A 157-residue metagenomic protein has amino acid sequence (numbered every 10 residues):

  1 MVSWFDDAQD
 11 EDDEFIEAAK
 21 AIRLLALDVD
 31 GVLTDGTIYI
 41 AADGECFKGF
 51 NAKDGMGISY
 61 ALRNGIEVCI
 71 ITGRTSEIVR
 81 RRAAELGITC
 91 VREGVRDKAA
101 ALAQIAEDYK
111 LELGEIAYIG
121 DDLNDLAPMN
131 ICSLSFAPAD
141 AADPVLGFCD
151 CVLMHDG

Functional and structural regions predicted by a protein language model:
M1-L27: Non-catalytic pre-domain segments flanking phosphatase-related domains
S3-W4, Q9, E45-K48, E93-G94: Short, flexible loop segments at the rims of nucleotide/cofactor-binding pockets, characterized by
A8-D12, D54, K98, D122: Amphipathic coiled-coil/heptad-repeat helices and related helical stalk/stem segments that mediate oligomerization
K20-T37, M129: Asp-based phosphoryl-transfer active-site loop
A21-R23, I66, G114-E115: Short coil/turn segments at beta-strand junctions that form active-site/ligand-binding loops
L33-R63: A positional/architectural concept
G44-N51, I78, E85-L86, C90-R92 (+1 more regions): Mg2+-dependent phosphoryl-transfer enzymes with acidic/Ser/Thr/Gly-rich catalytic loops
I58-R82, E93, M129: Substrate-recognition element of Asp-dependent hydrolases with the DxDx(T/V) motif
